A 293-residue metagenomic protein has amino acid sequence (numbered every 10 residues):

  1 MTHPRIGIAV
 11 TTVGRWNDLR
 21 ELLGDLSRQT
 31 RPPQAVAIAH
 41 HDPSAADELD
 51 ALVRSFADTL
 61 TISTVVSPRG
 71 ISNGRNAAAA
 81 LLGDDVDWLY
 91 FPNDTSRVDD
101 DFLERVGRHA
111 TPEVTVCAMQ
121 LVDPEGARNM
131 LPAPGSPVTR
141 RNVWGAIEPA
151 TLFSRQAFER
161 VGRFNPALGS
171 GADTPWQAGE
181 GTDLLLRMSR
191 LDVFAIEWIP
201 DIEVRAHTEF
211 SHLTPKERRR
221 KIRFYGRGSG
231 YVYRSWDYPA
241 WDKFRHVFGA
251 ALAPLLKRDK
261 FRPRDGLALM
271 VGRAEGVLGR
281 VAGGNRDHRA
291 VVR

Functional and structural regions predicted by a protein language model:
G14-R28: Short, well-formed alpha-helical segments that are part of the catalytic scaffolds of diverse glycosyltransferases
G24-V65: Acidic donor-binding segment of Leloir-type glycosyltransferases
V65-L82: Glycine-rich, basic loop-to-helix element that forms the pyrophosphate-binding segment of sugar-nucleotide handling
V86-R97: Short beta-strand-to-loop acidic/aromatic patch adjacent to the donor-nucleotide binding site
R97-L131: Conserved donor NDP-sugar-binding/catalytic core segment of glycosyltransferases
T151, A157-V161, L168-P200: A short, conserved alpha-helix in the catalytic core of glycosyltransferases
S170-A172, A195-E217, G228-V232: Active-site donor/metal-binding and catalytic loop motifs of nucleotide-sugar-dependent glycosylation enzymes
R219-G228, R234-R293: Non-catalytic, C-terminal membrane-associated alpha-helical segments of glycosyltransferases
